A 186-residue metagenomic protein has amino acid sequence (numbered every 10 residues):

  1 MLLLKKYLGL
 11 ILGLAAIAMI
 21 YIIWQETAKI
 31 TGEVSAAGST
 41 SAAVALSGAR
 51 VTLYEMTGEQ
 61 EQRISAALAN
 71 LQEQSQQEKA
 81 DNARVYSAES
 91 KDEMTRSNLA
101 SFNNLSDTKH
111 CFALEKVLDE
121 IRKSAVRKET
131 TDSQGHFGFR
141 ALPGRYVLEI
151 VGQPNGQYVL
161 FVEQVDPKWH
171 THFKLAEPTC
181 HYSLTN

Functional and structural regions predicted by a protein language model:
L8-I22: Hydrophobic membrane-insertion alpha-helices, especially the h-region of bacterial N-terminal signal peptides
I30-G38, V51: A short, amphipathic beta-strand motif
G32, T131-F139: Glycine-centered loop-to-beta-strand initiation motif
T40-S47: A short beta-turn/strand-edge loop motif at beta-sheet boundaries
S47-Q76, D81-F102: Extended low-complexity, serine/threonine- and proline-enriched intrinsically disordered segments
E61-Q77, D81-A83, K109-Q134: Short, acidic Ser/Thr/Gly-rich low-complexity loop/linker segments typical of extracellular and cell-surface proteins
T130, V151-C180, N186: Structured interaction patches on ligand/partner-binding surfaces of diverse proteins
G135, P143-P154: A short, solvent-exposed beta-strand micro-motif common in secreted/extracellular proteins
